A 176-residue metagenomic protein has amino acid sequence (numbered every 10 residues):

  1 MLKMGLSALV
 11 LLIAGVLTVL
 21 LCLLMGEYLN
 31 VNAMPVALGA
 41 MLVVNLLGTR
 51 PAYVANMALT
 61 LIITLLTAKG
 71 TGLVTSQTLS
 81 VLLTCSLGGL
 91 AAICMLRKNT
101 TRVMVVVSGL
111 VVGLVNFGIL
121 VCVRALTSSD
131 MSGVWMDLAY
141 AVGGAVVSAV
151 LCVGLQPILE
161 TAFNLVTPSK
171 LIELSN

Functional and structural regions predicted by a protein language model:
L2-L21, M25-S175: Generic detector of multi-pass transmembrane helix bundles and their immediately adjacent loops in polytopic membrane
